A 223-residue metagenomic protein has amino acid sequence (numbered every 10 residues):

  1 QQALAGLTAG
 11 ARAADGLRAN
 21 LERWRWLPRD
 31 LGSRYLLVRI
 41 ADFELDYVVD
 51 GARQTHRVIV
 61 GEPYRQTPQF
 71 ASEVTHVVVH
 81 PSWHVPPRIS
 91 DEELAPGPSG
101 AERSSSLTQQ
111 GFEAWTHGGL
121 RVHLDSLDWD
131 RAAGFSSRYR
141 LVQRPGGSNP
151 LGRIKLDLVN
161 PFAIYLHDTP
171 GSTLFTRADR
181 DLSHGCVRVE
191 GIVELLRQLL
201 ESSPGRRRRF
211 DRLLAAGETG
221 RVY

Functional and structural regions predicted by a protein language model:
Q1-Y223: Well-ordered beta-sheet/strand-loop patches within structured domains
